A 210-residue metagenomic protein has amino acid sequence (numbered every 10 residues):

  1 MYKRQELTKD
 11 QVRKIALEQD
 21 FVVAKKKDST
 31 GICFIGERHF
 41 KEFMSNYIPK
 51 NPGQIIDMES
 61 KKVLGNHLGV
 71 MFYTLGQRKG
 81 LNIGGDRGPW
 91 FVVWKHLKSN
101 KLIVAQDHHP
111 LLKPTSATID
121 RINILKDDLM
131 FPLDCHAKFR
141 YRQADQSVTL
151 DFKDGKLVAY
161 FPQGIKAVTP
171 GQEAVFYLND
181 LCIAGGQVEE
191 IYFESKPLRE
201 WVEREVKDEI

Functional and structural regions predicted by a protein language model:
K3-W201: Nucleotide-activated chemistry modules centered on ATP-dependent adenylation/adenylyltransferase
V188, V206-E209: Long C-terminal interaction/binding lobes of large macromolecular proteins
